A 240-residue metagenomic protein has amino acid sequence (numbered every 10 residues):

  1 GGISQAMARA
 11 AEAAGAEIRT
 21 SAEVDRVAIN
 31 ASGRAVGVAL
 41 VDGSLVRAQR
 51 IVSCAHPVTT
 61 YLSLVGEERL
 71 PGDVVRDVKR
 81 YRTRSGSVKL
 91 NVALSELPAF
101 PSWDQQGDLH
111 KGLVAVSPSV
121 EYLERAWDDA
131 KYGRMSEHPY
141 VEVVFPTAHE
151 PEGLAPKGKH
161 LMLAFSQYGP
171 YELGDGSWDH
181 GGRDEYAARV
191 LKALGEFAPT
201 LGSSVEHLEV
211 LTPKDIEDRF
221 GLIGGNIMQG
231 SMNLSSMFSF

Functional and structural regions predicted by a protein language model:
G1-I3: Conserved redox-cofactor binding core of oxidoreductases
A10-D25: A conserved beta-strand/loop element that lines the FAD pocket in flavoprotein oxidoreductases
E23-A155: Mid-domain catalytic core of redox enzymes that form a hydrophobic substrate pocket/lid adjacent to a catalytic redox
I29-A35, D175-D179, L211-G225: Short glycine/threonine-rich loop-to-helix capping motif typified by GTGT followed within a few residues by an Asp-Pro
V58-S63, A93-S95, W127, P156-R189: Conserved FAD/dinucleotide-binding core of flavoprotein oxidoreductases
S136-V144, T200-F240: A glycine-rich dinucleotide-binding beta-alpha-beta segment and adjacent secondary-structure elements that constitute
L194: Structured binding elements
